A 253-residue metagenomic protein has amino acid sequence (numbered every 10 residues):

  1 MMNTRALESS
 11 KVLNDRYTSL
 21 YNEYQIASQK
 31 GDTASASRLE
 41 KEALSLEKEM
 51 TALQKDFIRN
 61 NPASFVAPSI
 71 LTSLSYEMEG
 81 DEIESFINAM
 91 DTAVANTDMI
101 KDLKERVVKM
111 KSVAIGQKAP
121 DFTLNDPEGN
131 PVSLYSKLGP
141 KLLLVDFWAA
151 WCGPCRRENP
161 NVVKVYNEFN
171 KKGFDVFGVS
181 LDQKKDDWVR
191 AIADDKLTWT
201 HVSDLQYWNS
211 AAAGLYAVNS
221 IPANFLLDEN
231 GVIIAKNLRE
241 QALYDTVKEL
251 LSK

Functional and structural regions predicted by a protein language model:
M1-T51: A non-transmembrane, solvent-exposed segment enriched in polar/low-complexity residues
T4, L44-K118, K253: N-terminal targeting signals for export/organelle localization
S73, L197, D204-S252: Thiol/disulfide oxidoreductase modules built on the thioredoxin-like
K118, K141, N219-I221: Short, small/polar residue-rich loop motifs at catalytic or cofactor-binding pockets
T123-L143: A short beta-strand-turn-helix
L142-L143, F147-K164: Conserved redox-active cysteine motifs that mediate thiol-disulfide chemistry, especially di-cysteine Cys-X(1-2)-Cys
R156-K196, L205-G214: Structural microenvironment flanking redox-active thiols in thiol-disulfide oxidoreductases
